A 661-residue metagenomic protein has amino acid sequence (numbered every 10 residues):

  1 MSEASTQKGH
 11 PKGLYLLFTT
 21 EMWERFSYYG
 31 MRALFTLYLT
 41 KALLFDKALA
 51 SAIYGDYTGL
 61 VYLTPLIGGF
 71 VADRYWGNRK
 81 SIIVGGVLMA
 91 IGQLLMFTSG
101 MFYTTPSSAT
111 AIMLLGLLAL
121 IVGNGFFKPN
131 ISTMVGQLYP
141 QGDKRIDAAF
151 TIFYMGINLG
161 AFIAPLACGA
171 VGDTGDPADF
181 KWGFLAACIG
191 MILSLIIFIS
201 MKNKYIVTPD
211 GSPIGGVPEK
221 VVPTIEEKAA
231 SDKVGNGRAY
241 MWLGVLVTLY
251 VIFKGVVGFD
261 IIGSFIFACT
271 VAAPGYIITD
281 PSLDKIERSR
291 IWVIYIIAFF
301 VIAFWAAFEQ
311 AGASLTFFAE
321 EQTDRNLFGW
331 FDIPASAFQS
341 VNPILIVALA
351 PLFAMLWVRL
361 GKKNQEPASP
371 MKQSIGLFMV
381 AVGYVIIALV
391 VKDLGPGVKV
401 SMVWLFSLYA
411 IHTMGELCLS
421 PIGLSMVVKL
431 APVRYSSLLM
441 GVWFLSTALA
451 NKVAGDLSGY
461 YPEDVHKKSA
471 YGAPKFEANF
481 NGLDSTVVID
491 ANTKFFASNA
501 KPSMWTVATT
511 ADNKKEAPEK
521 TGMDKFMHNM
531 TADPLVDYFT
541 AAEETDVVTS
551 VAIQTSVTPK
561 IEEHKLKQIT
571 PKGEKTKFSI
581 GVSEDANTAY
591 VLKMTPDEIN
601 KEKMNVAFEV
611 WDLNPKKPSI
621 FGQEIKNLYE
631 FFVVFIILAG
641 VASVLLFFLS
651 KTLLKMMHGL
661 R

Functional and structural regions predicted by a protein language model:
M1-K12, Q141-G142, G169-T316, E320-L327 (+4 more regions): Intracellular loop-helix junctions on the cytosolic face of multi-pass helical membrane proteins
A33-L49, A313-A335: Short amphipathic helix-loop junctions that connect adjacent transmembrane helices in Major Facilitator Superfamily/SLC
G55-V71, S340-F353: Central cavity-lining transmembrane alpha-helices of secondary-active solute carriers, predominantly the Major
V61, A148-P165, G190, W443-A454: Glycine-rich segments within core transmembrane alpha-helices of 12-TM secondary carriers
I67-V87: Conserved MFS/SLC helix-loop-helix module at the cytosolic interface between two early adjacent transmembrane helices
V87-S107, F378-P396: C-terminal ends and interior cores of transmembrane alpha-helices in multi-pass membrane transporters/permeases
G172-I189, G255-I261, A368-M371, Y460-G482 (+1 more regions): A membrane-interface helix-boundary motif in multi-pass transporters
D332, Y460-N627: Low-complexity, proline/glycine-enriched hydrophobic segments characteristic of transmembrane helices
